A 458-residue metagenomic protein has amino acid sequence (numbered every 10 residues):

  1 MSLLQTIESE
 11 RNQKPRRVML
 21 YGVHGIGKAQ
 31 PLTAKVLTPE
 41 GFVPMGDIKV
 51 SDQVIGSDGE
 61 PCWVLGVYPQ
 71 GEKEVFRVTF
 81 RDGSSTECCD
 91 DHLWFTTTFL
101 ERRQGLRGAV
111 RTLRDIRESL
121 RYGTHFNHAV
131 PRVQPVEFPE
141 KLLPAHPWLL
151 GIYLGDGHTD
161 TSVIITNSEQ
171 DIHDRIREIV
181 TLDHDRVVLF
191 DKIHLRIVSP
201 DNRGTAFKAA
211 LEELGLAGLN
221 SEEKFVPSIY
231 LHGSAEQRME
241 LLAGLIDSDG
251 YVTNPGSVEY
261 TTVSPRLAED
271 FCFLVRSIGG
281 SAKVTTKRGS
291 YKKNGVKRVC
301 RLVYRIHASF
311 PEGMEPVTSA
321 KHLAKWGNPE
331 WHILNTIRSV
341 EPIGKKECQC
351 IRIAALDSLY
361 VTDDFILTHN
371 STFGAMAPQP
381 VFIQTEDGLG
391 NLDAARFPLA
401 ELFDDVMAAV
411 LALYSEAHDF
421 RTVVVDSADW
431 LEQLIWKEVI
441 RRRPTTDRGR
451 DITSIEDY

Functional and structural regions predicted by a protein language model:
L3, Q13-A29, S371-K437: Conserved P-loop
E8-E10: P-loop NTPase nucleotide-binding/switch module
A29-V43, I48: Protein maturation boundaries and topogenic segments
M45-G46, V50-Y291, E330-N370: Intein-associated homing endonuclease modules of the LAGLIDADG/DOD-type, together with closely related HINT-family
F95, K321-L323, V439-I440: Short secondary-structure boundary/capping segments
A268, V406-V410, E456-Y458: Well-ordered, non-membrane alpha-helical segments in soluble/globular domains
C300-W326: Polar, glycine-rich mid-to-C-terminal structural blocks that act as macromolecule-binding/assembly scaffolds
V425-Y458: Conserved P-loop NTPase nucleotide-binding/switch module
